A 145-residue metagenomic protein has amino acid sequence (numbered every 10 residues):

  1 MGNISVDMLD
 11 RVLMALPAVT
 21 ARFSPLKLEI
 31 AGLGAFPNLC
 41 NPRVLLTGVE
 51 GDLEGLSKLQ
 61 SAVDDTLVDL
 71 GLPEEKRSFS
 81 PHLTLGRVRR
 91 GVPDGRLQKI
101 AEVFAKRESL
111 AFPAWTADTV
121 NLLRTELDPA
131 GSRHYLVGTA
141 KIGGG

Functional and structural regions predicted by a protein language model:
M1-G145: Histidine-dependent nucleotide/RNA phosphoesterase domain, centered on the 2H-phosphoesterase fold with its duplicated
